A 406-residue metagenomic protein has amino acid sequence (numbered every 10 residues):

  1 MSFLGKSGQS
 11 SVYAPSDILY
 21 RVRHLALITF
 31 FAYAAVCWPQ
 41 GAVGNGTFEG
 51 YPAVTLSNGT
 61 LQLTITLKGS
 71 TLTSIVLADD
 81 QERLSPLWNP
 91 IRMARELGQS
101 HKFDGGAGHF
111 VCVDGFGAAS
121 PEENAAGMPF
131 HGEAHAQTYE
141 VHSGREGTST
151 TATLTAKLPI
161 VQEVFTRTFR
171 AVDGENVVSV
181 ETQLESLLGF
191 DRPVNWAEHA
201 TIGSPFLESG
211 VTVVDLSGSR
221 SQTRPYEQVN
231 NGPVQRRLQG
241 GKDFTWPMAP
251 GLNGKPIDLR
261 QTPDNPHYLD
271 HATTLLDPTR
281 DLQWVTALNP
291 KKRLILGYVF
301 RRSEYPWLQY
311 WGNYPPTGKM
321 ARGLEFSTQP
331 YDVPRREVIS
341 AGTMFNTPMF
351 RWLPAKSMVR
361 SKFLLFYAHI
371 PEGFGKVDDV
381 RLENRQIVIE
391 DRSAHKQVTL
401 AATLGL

Functional and structural regions predicted by a protein language model:
A14, F31-A32, L207: Short, linear, compositionally biased motifs with a strong N-terminal bias
I18-Y20, V164: Intrinsically disordered, low-complexity regions enriched in serine, threonine, proline and polar/charged residues
L25-V36: Bacterial N-terminal signal peptides
P39-S179, L187-L406: Surface-exposed acidic/polar loop and edge beta-strand patches at domain peripheries
